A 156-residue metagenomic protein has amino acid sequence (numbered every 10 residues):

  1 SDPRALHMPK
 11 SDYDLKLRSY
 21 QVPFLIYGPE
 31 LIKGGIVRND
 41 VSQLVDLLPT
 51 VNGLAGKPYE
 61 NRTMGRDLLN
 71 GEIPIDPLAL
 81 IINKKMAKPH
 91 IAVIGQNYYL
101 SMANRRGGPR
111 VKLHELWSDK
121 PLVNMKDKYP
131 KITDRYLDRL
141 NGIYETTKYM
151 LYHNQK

Functional and structural regions predicted by a protein language model:
S1-K156: Solvent-exposed soluble domains appended to multi-pass membrane proteins
